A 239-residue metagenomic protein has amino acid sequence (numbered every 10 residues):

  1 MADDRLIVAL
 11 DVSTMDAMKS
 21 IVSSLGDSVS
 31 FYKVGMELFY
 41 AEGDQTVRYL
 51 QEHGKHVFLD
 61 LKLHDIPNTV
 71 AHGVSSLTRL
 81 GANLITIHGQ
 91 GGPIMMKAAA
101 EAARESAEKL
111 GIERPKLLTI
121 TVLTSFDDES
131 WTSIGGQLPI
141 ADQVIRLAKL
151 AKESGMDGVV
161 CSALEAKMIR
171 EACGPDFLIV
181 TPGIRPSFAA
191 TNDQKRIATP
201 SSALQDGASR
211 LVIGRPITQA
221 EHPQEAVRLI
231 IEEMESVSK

Functional and structural regions predicted by a protein language model:
M1-S24, S28, R104: N-terminal glycine-rich anion-binding loop in soluble enzyme alpha/beta folds
D3, T69-G73, T78-D157, E165 (+2 more regions): Conserved anion-binding
D4-L10, Y32-V34, V57-L61, I85-I87 (+4 more regions): Hydrophobic faces of well-ordered beta-strands that scaffold small-molecule active sites in alpha/beta enzyme cores
A9-S13, G35-F39, H64-I66, Q90 (+4 more regions): Active-site beta-loop-alpha junctions enriched in small/polar residues
S13-L25, N68-S76, L138-L150, K195-S202: Short, acidic/polar
M15-A17, L38-H53, I66-H72, G89-K116 (+3 more regions): Active-site-adjacent beta->alpha loops and helix N-cap segments on the catalytic face of soluble alpha/beta enzymes
D27, H53, L80, S154 (+1 more regions): Structural motif
L80-I94, P186, D193-A226: Glycine-rich phosphate-binding active-site loops on the catalytic face of alpha/beta enzymes
